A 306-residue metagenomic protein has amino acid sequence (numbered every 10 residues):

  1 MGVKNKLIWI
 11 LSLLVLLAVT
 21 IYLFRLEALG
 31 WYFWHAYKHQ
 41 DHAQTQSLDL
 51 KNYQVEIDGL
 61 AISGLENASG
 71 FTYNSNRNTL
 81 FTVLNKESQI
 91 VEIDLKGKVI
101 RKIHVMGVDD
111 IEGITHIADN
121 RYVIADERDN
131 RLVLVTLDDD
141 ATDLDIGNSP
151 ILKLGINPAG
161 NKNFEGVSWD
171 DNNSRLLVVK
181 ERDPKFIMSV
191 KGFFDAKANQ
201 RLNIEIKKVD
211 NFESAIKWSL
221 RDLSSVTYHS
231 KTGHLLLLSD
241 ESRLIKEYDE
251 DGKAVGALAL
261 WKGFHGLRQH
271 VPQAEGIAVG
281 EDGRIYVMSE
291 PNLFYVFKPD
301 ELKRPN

Functional and structural regions predicted by a protein language model:
G2-N306: Sequence/structural signature of beta-propeller domains
